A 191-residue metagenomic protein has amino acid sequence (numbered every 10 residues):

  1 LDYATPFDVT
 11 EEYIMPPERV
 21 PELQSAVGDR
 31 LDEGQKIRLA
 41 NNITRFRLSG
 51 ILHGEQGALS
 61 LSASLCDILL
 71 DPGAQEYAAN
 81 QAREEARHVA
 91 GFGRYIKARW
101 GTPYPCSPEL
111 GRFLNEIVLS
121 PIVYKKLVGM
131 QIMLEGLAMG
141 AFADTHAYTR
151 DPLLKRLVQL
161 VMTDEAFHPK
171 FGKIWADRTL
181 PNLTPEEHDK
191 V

Functional and structural regions predicted by a protein language model:
L1-A63, D67-E76, A98-L110, P121-K125 (+1 more regions): Terminal targeting/low-complexity segments that flank the catalytic cores of oxidoreductases
R30, I117-V118, P169: Hydrophobic transmembrane helical bundles of multi-pass organellar membrane proteins
I51-L59, Q81-I96, V128-F142, V161-G172: Alpha-helical transition-metal enzyme core signature, strongest for iron centers
S62-C66, A143-H146, Q159, D177: Amphipathic alpha-helical segments within well-ordered protein domains
L69-L70, T149-R150, M162: Short helix-loop-helix connector
E76-N80, R156-Q159, D189: Short, charged, amphipathic alpha-helical segments
A90-H146, R150-D151, Q159: Active-site cradle of extracellular carbohydrate-active enzymes
Q159-V191: Active-site/pore-lining binding-face segments in mid-to-C-terminal subdomains
